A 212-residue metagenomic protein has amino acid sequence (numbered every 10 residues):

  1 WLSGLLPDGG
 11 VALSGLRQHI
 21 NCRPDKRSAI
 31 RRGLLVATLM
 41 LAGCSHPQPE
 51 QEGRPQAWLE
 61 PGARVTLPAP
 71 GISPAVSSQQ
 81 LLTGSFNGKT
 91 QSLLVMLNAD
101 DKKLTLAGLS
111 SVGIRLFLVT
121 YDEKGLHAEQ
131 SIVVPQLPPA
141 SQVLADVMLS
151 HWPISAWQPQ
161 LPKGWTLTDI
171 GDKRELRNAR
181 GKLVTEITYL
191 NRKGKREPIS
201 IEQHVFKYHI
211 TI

Functional and structural regions predicted by a protein language model:
G4, S14-R17, A29-G33, A37-T38: N-terminal polybasic/positive-inside topogenic patches
L41-G43: C-terminal motif of bacterial Sec signal peptides marking the signal peptidase cleavage site
S45-Q48: Bacterial signal peptide processing site
G53-S78: Post-signal peptide N-terminal segment of mature Sec-exported envelope proteins
G71-E123, A128: N-terminal mature ectodomain segment of secretory-pathway/periplasmic proteins
H127-W152: Acidic/charged, solvent-exposed loop-and-adjacent secondary-structure segments enriched in E/D, K/R, S/T, and G/P
W165-I212: Gly/Pro-enriched, hydrophobic low-complexity segments that function as extracytoplasmic propeptides/linkers
